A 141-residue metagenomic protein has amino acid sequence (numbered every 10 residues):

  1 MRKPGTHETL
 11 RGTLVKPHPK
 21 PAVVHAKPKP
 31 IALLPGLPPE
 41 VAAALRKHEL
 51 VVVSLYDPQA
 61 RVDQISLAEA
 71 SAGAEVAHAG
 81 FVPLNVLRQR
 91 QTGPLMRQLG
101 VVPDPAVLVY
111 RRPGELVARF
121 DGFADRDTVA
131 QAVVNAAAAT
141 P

Functional and structural regions predicted by a protein language model:
M1-H48: N-terminal leader/targeting and pre-domain segments
K29-L37, V53-P58, Q89-R97: Phosphate-binding glycine-rich loops and adjacent basic patches that engage nucleotide phosphates, nucleic-acid
P30-I31, Y56-R61, V82, V117-F120: Second-shell loop/turn segments in exported
P38, S71-E75, A79-D121, T128-T140: Thioredoxin-like thiol-disulfide oxidoreductase module
P39-A79: Local sequence-structure signature of Cys/Sec-based thiol-disulfide redox active-site neighborhoods
A60-Q64, Q89, D127: Loop/helix-junction capping segments adjacent to catalytic residues or to phosphate/diphosphate-binding pockets
